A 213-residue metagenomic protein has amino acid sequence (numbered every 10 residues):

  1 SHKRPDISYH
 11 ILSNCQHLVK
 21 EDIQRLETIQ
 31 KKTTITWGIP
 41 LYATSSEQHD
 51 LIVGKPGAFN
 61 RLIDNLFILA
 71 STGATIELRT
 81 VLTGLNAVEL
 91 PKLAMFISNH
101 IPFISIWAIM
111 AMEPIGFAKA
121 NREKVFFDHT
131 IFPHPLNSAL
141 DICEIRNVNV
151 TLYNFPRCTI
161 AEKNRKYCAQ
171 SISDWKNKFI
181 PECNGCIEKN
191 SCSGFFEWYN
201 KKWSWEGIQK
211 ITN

Functional and structural regions predicted by a protein language model:
S1-K3, A87-S105, I160-N177: Short, electropositive alpha-helical surface patch
S1-K31, L41-E47, K55-R61, T80-K92: Canonical radical SAM enzyme core domain
S1-R4, R25-T34, F67-S71, I97-P102: Acidic (Asp/Glu)-rich catalytic clusters
H10-N14, G38-P40, E77-V81, A108-M110 (+1 more regions): A cross-family glycoside hydrolase active-site/sugar-binding cleft signature
L12, K32-S45, F103-P114: Non-cysteine beta-strand/loop elements that form the S-adenosyl-L-methionine
N65-E89, M112, E123-D128, N154-C158: Conserved strand-turn element in the central/C-terminal portion of the radical SAM core barrel that lines
S105-H129, T151-A169: Flexible glycine/acidic-rich beta-alpha junction loops that bind and position SAM and/or redox cofactors in anaerobic
A161-N213: Flexible mid-to-C-terminal extensions adjoining Fe-S/redox cofactors in radical SAM and related proteins
